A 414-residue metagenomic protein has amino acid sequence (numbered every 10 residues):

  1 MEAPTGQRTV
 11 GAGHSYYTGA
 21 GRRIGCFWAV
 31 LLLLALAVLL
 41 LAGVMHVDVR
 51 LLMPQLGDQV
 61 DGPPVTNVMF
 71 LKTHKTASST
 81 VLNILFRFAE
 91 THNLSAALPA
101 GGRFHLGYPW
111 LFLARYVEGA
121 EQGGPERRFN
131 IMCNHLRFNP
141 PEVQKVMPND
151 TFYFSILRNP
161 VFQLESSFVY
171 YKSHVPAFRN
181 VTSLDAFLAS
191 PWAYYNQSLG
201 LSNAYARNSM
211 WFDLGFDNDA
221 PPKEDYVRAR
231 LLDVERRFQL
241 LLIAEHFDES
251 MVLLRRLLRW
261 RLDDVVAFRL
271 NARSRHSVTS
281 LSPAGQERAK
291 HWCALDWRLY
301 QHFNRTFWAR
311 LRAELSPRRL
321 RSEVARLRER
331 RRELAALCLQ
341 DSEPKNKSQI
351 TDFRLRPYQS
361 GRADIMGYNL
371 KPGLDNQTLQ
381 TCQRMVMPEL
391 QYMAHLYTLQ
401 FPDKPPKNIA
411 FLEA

Functional and structural regions predicted by a protein language model:
E2-A414: Membrane-interface amphipathic segments in extracytoplasmic regions
